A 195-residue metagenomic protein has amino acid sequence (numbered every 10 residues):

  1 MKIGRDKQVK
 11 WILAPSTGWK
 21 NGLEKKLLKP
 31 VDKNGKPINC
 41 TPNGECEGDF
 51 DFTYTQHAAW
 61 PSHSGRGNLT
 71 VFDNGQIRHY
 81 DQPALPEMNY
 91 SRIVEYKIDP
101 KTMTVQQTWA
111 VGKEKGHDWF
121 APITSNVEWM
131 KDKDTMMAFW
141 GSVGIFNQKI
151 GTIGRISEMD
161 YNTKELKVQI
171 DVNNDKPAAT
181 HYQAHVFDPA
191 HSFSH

Functional and structural regions predicted by a protein language model:
M1-H195: Histidine-/acidic-rich catalytic cores in large beta-rich domains
